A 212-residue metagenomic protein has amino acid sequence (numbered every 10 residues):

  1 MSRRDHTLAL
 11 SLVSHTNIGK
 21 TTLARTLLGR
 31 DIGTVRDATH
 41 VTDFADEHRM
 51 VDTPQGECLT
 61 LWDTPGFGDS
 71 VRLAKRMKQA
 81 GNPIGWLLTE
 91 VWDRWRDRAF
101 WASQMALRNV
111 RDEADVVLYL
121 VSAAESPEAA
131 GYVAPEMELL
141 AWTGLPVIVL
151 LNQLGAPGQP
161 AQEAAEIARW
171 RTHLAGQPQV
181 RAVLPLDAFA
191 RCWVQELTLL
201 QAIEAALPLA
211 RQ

Functional and structural regions predicted by a protein language model:
M1-G19, V116, W142, Q201-Q212: Non-catalytic alpha-helical scaffolds
M1-W86: Conserved G1/Walker A P-loop phosphate-binding module
D37, E136, R169-W170: A general structural detector for well-ordered alpha-helical segments in enzyme core domains, enriched
V41, R96-F100, A129-A130, E163: A conditional alpha-helix N-cap/helix-loop micro-motif detector
F67-G68, A123-A129, L154-G158, A190-C192: Short acidic, S/G/P-rich loop/turn micro-motifs used as interaction or catalytic elements
S70-A74, E128-V133, Q159-Q162: Conserved ATPase-coupling elements of RecA-like P-loop NTPase cores
A74-E125, M137-L150: Inter-motif core of Ras-like GTPase G domains
Q153-Q212: Canonical P-loop GTPase G-domain recognition
